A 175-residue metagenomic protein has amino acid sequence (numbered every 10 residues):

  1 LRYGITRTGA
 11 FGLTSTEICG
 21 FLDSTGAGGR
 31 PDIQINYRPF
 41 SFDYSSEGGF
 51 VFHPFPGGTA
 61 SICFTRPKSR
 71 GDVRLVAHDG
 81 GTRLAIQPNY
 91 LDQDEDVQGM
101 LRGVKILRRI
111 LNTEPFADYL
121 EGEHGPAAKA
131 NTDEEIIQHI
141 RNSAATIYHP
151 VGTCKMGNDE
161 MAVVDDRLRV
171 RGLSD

Functional and structural regions predicted by a protein language model:
L1-R2: Active-site-adjacent helix/loop segment of glycosyltransferases that harbors family-specific signature motifs
I5-D175: FAD-dependent oxidoreductase catalytic-site/capping-region signature
